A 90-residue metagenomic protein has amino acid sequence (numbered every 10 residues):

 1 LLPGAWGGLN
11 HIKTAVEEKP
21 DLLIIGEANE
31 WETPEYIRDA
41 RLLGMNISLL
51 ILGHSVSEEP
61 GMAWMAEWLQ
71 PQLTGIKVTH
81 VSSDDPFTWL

Functional and structural regions predicted by a protein language model:
L1-L90: Active-site catalytic microenvironments in core metabolic enzymes, especially phosphate/sugar-handling
